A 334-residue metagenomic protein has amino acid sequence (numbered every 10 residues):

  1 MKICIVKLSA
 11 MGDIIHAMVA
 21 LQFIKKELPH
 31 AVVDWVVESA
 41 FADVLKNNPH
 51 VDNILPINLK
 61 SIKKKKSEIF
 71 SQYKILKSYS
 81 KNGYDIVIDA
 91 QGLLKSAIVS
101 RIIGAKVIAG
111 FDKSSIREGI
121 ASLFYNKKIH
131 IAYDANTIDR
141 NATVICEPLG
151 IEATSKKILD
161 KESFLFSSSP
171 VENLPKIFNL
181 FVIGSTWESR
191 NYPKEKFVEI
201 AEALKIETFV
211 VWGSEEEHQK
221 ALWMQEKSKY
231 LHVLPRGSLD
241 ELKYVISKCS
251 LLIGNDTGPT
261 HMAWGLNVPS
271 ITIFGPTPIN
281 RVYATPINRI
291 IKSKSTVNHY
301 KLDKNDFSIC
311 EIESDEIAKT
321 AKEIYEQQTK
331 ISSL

Functional and structural regions predicted by a protein language model:
M1-L334: Catalytic machinery of carbohydrate-active enzymes, primarily nucleotide-sugar-dependent glycosyltransferases
